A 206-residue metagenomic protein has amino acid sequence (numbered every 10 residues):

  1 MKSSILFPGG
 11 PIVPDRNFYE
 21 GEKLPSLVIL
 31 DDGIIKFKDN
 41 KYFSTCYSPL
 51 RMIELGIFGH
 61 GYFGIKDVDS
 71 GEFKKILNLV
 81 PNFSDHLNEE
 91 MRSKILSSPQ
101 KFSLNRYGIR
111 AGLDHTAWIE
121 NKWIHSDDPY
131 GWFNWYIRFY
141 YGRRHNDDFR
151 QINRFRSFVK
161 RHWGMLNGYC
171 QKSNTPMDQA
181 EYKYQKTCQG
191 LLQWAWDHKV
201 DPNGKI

Functional and structural regions predicted by a protein language model:
K2-D127, G131, R143, R161-Y184 (+1 more regions): Compositionally biased, intrinsically disordered low-complexity regions enriched for acidic
A117, N121-K122, G131, W135-R138 (+1 more regions): Alpha-helical recognition domains of nuclear gene-regulatory proteins
F139-L166: Short linear, low-complexity motifs centered on an aromatic residue
T187-I206: Charge-patterned, phosphorylation-rich low-complexity C-terminal interaction regions of large eukaryotic proteins
